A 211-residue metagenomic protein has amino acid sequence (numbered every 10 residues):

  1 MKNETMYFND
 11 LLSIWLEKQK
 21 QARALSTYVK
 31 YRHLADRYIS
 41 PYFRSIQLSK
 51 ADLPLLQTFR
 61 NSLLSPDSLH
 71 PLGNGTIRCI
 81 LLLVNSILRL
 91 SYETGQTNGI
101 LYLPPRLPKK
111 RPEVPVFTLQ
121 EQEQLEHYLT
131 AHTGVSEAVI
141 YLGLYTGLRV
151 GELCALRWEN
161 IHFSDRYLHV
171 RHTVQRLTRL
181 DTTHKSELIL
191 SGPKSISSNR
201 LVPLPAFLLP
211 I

Functional and structural regions predicted by a protein language model:
M1-K50, P54-Q57: N-terminal DNA-binding module of tyrosine recombinases/phage integrases
E4, F8, A24-T27, Y31 (+6 more regions): Hydrophobic (often cysteine-bearing) scaffold residues that line and stabilize catalytic clefts of nucleotide/cofactor
D10, I14, H33-R37, T58 (+5 more regions): Generic recognition of well-ordered alpha-helical segments within structured catalytic/regulatory domains
Q21, I46-S49, H70, P115 (+1 more regions): Helix-turn-helix-type domain boundary/helix-start signal
L34, Y38, I46-T58, P66-L103 (+1 more regions): N-terminal DNA-binding recognition helix of tyrosine site-specific recombinases/integrases
I39, L56, V84, L125 (+4 more regions): Conserved hydrophobic/aromatic pocket- or pore-lining residues that grip, position, or stack substrates in active sites
N74, R78, E93-V150, C154-L156 (+3 more regions): Basic, Lys/Arg- and aromatic-enriched nucleic-acid-binding interface segment
L119, L156-I211: Conserved tyrosine-mediated DNA breakage-rejoining catalytic core shared by Y-recombinases
